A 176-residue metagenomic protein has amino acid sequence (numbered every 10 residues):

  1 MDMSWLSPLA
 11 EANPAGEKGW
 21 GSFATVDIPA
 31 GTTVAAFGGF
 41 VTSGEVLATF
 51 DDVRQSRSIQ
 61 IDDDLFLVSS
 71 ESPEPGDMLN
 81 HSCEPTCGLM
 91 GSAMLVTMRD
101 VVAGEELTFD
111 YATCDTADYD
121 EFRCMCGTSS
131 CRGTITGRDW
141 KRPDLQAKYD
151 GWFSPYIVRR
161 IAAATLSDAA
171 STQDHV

Functional and structural regions predicted by a protein language model:
M1-G88: Catalytic cores of histone-lysine modification enzymes
C83-V176: C-terminal SET catalytic tail plus cysteine-rich post-SET Zn-binding segment of SAM-dependent SET-domain
